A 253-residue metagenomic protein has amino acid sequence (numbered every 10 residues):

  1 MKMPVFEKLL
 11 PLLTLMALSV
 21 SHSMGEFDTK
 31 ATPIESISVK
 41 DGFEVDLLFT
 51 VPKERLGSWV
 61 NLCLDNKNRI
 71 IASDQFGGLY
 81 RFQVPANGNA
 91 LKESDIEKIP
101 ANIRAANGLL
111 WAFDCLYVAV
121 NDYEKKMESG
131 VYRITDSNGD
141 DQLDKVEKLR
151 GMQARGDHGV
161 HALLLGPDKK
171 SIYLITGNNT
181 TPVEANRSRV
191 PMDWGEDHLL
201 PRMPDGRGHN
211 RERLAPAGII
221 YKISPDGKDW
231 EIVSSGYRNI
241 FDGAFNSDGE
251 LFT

Functional and structural regions predicted by a protein language model:
M1-P11: Bacterial N-terminal signal peptides that target proteins for export
L10-S21: Bacterial N-terminal signal peptides
H22-T253: Beta-propeller domains with acidic blade repeats across secreted/periplasmic ectodomains and cytosolic WD/CNH propellers
